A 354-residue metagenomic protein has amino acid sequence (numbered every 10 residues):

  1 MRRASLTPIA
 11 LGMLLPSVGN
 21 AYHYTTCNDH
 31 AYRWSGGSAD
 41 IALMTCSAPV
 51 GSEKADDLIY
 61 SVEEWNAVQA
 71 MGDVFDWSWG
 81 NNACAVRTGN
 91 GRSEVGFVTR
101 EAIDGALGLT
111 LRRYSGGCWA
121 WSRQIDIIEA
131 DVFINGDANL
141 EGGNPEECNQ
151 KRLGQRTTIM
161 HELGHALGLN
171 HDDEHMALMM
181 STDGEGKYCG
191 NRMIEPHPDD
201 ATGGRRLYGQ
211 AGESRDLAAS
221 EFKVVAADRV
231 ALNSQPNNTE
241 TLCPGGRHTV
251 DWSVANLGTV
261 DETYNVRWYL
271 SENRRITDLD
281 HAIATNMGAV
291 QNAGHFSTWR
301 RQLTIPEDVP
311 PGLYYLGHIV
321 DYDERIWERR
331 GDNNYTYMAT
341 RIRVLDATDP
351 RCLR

Functional and structural regions predicted by a protein language model:
M1-T7: Bacterial N-terminal signal peptides that target proteins for export
P8-P16: Bacterial N-terminal signal peptides
S17-E53, D104-I125, E213-S214: Disordered inhibitory propeptide/activation segment of secreted metzincin zinc metalloprotease zymogens, centered on
S38, I127-E129, E174: Extracytoplasmic
A48, Q69-G72, D137-L140, N170-D173 (+4 more regions): Acidic glycine-/aspartate-rich tracts in secreted/extracellular proteins
K54-A166, N170, T241-L257, N265-R267 (+1 more regions): Metzincin-family zinc-dependent endopeptidase catalytic domain
N149-R206: The catalytic-center signature of Zn2+-dependent metalloproteases
Q210-R354: Extracellular/luminal regions of secreted and cell-surface proteins that mediate adhesion/ECM remodeling
